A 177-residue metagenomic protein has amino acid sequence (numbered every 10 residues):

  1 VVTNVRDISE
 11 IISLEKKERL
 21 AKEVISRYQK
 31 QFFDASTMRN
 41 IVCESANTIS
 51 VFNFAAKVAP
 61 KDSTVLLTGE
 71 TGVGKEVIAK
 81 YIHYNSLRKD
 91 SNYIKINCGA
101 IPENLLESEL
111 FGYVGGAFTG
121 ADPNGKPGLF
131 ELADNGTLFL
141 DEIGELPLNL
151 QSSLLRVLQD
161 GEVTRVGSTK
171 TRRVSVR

Functional and structural regions predicted by a protein language model:
V1-V2, V24, N40, I49: A composition-driven signal for long, intrinsically disordered, charge-rich low-complexity tracts
V2-A35: Sensory coupling linkers of modular signal transduction proteins
K30-R177: AAA+ ATPase active-site-proximal loops
